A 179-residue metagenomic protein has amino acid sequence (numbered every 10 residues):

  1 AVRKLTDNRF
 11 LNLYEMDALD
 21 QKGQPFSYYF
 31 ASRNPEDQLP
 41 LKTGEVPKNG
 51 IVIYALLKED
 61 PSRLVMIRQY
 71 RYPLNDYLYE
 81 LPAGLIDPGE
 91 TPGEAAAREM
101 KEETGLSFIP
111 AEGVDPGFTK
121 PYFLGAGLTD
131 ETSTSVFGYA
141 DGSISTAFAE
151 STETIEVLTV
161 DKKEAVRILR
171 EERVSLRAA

Functional and structural regions predicted by a protein language model:
L5-Y54, D60: Acidic, metal-coordinating catalytic segment for phosphate/diphosphate chemistry, firing primarily on the Nudix
Q21-K22, L57-D60, Y70, G138-I144 (+1 more regions): Short loop segments at secondary-structure junctions
K42-L56, D60-R98: Conserved Nudix-box catalytic region and its N-terminal flanking loop in Nudix hydrolases and closely related
L74-Y77, G84, P88, G117-Y122 (+2 more regions): Nudix hydrolase/Nudix homology domain
S107-F118: A short coil-to-beta-strand element that immediately follows conserved catalytic motifs
